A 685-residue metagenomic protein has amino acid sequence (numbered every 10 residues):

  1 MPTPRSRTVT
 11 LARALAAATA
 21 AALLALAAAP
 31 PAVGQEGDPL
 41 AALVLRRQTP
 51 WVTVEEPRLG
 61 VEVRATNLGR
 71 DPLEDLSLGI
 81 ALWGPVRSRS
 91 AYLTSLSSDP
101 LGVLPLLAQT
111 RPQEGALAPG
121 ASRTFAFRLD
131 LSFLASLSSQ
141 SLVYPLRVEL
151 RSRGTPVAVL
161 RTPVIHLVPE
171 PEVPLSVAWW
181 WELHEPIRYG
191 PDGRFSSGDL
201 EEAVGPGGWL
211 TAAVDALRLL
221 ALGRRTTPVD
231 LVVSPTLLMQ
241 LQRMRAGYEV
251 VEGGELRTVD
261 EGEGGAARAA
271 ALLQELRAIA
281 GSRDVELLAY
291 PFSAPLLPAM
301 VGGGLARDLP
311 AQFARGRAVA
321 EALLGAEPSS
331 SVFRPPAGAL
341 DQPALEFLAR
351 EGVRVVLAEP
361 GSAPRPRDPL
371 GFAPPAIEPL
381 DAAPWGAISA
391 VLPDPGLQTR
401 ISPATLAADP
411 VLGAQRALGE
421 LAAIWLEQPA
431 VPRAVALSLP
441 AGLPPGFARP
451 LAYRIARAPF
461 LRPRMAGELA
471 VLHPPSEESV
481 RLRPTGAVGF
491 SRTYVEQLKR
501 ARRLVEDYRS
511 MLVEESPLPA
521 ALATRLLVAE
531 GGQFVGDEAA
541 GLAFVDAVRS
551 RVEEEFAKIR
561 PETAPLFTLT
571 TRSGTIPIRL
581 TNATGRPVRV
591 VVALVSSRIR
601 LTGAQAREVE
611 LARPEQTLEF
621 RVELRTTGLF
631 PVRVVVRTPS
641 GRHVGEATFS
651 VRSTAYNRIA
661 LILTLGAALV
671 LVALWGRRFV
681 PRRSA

Functional and structural regions predicted by a protein language model:
R64, G205-G208, L219-R225, V229 (+7 more regions): Catalytic grooves of carbohydrate-active enzymes
L82-V103, S596-A606, S640-R642: Short aromatic-acidic-glycine turn motif
L101-S136, G603-T626: Intrinsically disordered, low-complexity Pro/Gly/Ser/Thr-rich segments with frequent PxxP/GP/PP motifs and embedded
F133-P145, T626-R633: Short glycine/proline/serine/threonine-rich loop/turn segments at secondary-structure transition edges
G154-L175, R642-A660: Short beta-strand elements
V159-A289: Active-site beta->alpha N-cap acidic-glycine motif
G541-F556, E562-F567, R572-A655: Membrane-proximal extracellular "stem/stalk" segments of glycoproteins immediately N-terminal to a transmembrane helix
A668-P681: Alpha-helical transmembrane segments
